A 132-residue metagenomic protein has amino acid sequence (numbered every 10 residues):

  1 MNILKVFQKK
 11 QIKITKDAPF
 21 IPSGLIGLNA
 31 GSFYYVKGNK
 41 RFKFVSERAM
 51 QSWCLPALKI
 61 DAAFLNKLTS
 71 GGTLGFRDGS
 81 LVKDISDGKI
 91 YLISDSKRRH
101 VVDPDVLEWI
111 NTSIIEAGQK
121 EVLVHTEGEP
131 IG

Functional and structural regions predicted by a protein language model:
M1-G132: Short, surface-exposed polybasic-aromatic patches that bind anionic ligands, especially phosphate groups
